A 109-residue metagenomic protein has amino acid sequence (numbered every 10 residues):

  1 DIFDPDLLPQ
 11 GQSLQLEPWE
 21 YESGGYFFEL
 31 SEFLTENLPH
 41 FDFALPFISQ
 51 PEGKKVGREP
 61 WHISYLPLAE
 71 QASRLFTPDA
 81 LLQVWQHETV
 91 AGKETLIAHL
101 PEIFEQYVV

Functional and structural regions predicted by a protein language model:
D1-V109: Cell-envelope/glycan interface and biosynthesis
